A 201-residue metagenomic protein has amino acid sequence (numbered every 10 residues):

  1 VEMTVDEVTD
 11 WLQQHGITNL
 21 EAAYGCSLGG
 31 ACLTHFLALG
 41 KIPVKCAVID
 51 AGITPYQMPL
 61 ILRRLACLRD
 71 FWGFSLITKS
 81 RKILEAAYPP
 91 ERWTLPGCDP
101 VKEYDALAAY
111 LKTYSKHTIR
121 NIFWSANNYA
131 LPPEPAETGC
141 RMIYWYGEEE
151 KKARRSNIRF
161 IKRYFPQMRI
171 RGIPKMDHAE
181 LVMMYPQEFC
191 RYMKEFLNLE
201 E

Functional and structural regions predicted by a protein language model:
V1-Y24, Q187: Active-site loop/oxyanion-hole signature of alpha/beta-hydrolase fold enzymes
A23, I49, Y144-Y146: Structural beta-sheet core signal
Y24-L33: Gly/Ala-rich beta-loop-alpha elbow adjacent to hydrolase catalytic centers
T34-A38, C190: Short, hydrophobic alpha-helix immediately C-terminal to the catalytic nucleophile
A38, V44-S75: Flexible "cap/lid" loop of the alpha/beta hydrolase fold
M58-P59, K79-A136: Conserved alpha/beta-hydrolase catalytic His-Asp/Glu region
H117-R163: Conserved serine/cysteine hydrolase catalytic core
M176-Q187: Catalytic histidine-centered segment of alpha/beta-hydrolase-like enzymes
